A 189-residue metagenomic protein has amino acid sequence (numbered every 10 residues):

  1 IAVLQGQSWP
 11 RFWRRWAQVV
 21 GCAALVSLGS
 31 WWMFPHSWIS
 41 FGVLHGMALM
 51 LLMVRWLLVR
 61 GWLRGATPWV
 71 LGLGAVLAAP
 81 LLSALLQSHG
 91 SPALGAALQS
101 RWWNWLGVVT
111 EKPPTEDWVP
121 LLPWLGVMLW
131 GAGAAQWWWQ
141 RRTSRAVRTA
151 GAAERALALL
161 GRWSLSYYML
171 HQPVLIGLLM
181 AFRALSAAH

Functional and structural regions predicted by a protein language model:
I1-H189: Alpha-helical transmembrane segments and their immediate juxtamembrane cytosolic regions
